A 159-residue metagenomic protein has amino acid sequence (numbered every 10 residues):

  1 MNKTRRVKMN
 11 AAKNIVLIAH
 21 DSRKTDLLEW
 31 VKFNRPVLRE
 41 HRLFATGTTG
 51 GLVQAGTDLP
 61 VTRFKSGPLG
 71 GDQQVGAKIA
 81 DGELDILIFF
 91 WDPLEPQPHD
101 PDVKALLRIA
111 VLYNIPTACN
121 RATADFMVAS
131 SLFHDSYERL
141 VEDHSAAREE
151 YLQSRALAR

Functional and structural regions predicted by a protein language model:
I15, P36-L43, L112-I115: Short active-site oxyanion
E40-T49, V53: Short internal beta-strands
R42-L43, L59-G70, E138-V141: Short hydrophobic/aromatic-enriched beta-strand-loop microsegments
F44-T46, R63-K65, F89, T117-R121: General beta-strand structural signal in soluble alpha/beta enzymes
D72-L112: Mid-chain, well-packed structural core segment of small domains
L106-M127: Short, acidic/small-residue loops that bind anionic groups at enzyme active sites
A122-R155: Short, glycine-/small-residue-rich phosphate/pyrophosphate-handling segment
